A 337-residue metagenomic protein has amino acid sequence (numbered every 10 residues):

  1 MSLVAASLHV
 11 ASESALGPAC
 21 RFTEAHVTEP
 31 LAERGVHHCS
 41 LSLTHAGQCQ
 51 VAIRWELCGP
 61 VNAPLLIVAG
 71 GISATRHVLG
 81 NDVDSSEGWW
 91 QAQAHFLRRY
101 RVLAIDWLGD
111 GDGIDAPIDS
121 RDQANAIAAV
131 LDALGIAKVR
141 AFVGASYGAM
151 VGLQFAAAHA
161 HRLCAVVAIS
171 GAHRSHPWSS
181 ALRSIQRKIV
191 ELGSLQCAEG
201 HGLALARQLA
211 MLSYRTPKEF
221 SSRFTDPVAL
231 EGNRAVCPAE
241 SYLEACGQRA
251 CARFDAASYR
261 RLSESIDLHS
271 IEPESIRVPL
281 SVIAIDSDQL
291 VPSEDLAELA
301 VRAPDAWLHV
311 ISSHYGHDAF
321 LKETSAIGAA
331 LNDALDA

Functional and structural regions predicted by a protein language model:
E56-D110: N-terminal cap/lid subdomain of alpha/beta-hydrolase-fold enzymes
R121-R140: Conserved acidic catalytic loop of the alpha/beta-hydrolase fold
V139-P177: Conserved hydrolase catalytic core segment
V167-Q196: Flexible "cap/lid" loop of the alpha/beta hydrolase fold
R187-V278: Alpha/beta-hydrolase
V282-S287: Conserved strand-to-loop "acid loop" that flanks and positions the catalytic carboxylate
Q289-D295: Conserved alpha/beta-hydrolase "acid-adjacent" motif
E298, D305-A337: Catalytic active-site module of serine/aspartate enzymes centered on a nucleophile-bearing elbow/loop
